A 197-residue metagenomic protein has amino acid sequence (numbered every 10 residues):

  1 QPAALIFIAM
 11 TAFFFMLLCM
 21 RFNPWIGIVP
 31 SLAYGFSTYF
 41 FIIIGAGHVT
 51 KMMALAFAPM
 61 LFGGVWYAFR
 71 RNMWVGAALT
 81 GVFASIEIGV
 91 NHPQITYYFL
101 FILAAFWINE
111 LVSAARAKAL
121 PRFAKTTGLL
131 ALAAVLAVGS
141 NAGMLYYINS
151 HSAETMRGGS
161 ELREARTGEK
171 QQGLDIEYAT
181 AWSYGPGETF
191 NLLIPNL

Functional and structural regions predicted by a protein language model:
Q1: Juxtamembrane segments of multi-pass membrane glycosylation machinery that transfer sugars from lipid-linked donors
I6-M20, W25-S113, T126-I148: Membrane-embedded helix bundles of polyisoprenyl
A117-K118: Short helix-coil transition/hinge motifs at the ends and kinks of transmembrane helices, capturing the brief
R122-F123: Aromatic-residue-lined binding/catalytic grooves and analogous aromatic/hydrophobic interfacial grooves in multimeric
G143-L197: Periplasmic/ER-lumenal interhelical loops and adjacent helix-loop junctions in multi-pass membrane proteins
